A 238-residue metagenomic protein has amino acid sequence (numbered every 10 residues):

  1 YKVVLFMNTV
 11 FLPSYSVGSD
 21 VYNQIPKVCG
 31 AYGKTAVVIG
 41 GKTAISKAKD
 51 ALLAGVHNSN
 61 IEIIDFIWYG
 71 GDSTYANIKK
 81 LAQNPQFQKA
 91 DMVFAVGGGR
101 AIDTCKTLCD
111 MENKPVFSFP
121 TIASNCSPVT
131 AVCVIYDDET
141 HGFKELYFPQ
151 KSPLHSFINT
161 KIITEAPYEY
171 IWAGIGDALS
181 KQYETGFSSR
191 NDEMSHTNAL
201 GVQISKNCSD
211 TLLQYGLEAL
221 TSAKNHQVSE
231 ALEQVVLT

Functional and structural regions predicted by a protein language model:
V3-M92: ATP/NTP phosphate-donor binding region
P13, E112-S205: A glycine/threonine-rich phosphate-anchoring loop and its flanking beta-alpha core in nucleotide/phosphate-binding
Y22, I45-K49, Y75, R100-T107 (+1 more regions): Short glycine/serine/threonine-rich phosphate/pyrophosphate-binding segments that cradle anionic phosphate groups
T35-V37, I64, D91-F94, P115-F117 (+2 more regions): Structural motif
S59, Q88, T164, A178-S189 (+2 more regions): Change "in soluble alpha/beta enzymes" to "in soluble alpha/beta proteins
P85-L108, E112-I122: A short, small-residue-rich loop immediately preceding and capping a beta-strand
M194-T238: Active-site segments that bind and position negatively charged phosphate/pyrophosphate groups
